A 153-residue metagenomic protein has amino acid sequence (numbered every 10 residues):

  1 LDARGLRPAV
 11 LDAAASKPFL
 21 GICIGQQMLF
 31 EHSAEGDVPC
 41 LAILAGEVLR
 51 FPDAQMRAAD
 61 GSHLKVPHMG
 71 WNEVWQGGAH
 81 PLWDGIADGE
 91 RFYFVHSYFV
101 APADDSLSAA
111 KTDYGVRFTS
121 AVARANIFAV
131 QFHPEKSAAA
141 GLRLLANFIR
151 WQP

Functional and structural regions predicted by a protein language model:
L1-H68: Cysteine-nucleophile active-site neighborhood
L11-A14, E47-P153: Amide-donor transfer/coupling interface in amidating biosynthetic enzymes
